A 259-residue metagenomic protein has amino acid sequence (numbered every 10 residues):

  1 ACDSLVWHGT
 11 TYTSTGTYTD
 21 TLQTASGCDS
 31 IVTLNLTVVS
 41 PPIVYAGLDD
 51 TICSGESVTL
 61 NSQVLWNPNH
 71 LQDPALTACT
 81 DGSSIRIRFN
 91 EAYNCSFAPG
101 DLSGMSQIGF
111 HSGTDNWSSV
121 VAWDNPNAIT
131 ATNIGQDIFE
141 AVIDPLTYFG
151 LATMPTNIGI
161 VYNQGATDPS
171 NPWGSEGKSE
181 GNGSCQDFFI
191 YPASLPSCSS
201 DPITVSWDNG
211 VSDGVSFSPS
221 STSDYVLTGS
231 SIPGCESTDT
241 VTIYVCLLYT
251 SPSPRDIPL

Functional and structural regions predicted by a protein language model:
L5-W7, S57-V64: A short beta-strand segment in extracellular, disulfide-stabilized domains
V6-T11, S200-V211: Change to "...patches in solvent-exposed regions of secreted, membrane-anchored, or virion-exposed structural
T10-A25, D213-V226: Solvent-exposed segments in extracellular or luminal domains encompassing
S26-S30, I232-T238: Short, exposed coil/turn segments at beta-strand boundaries within extracellular/luminal domains
V32-T37, T238-V245: C-terminal edge beta-strand
P41-G47, L248-S251: Proline-enriched interdomain boundary motifs that mark the N-terminal boundary and often initiate the first structured
V44, T51-C53, W66-D201: Insoluble glucan recognition modules
Y249-L259: Single conserved hydrophobic/aromatic residue that forms the stacking wall/gate of nucleotide- or nucleobase-binding
